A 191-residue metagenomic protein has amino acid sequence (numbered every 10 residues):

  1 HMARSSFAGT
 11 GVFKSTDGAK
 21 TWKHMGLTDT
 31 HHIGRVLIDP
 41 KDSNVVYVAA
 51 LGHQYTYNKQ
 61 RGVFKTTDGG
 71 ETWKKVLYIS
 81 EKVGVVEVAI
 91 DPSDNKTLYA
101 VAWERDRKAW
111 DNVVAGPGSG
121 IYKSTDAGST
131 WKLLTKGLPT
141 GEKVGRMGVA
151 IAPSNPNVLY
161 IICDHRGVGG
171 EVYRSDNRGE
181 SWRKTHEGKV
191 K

Functional and structural regions predicted by a protein language model:
H1-K191: Beta-propeller blade termini and top-face loops
